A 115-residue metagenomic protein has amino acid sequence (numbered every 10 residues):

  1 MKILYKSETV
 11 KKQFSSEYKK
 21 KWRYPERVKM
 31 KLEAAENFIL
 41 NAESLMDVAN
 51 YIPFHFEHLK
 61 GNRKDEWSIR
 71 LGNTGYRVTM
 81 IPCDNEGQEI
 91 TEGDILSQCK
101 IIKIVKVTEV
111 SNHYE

Functional and structural regions predicted by a protein language model:
M1-N37: Arg/Lys-rich, positively charged N-terminal/basic patches that mediate binding to nucleic acids
K2, S68, T79: Short, surface-exposed charged micro-motifs
S15, E57-K60, E115: Short, solvent-exposed polar/charged micro-motifs at secondary-structure junctions
S44-W67: A short, surface-exposed loop/turn module that caps and links secondary-structure elements
L71-E115: Enriched for short, Lys/Arg-rich terminal
